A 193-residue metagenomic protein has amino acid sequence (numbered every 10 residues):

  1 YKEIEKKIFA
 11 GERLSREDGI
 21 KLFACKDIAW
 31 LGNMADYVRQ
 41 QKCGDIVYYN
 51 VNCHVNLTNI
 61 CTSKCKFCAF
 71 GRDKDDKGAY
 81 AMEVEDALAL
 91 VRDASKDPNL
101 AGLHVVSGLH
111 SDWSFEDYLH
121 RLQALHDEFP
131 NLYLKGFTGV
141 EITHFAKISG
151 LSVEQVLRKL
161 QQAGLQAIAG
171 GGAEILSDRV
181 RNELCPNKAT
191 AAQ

Functional and structural regions predicted by a protein language model:
Y1-A29, L88-A89, S95-K96: Auxiliary Fe-S-binding modules of radical SAM enzymes
E5-I8, F23, G32-A35, R39 (+3 more regions): A generic alpha-helix structural signal
K6-A10, A24, Y37-G44, F70 (+4 more regions): Generic secondary-structure signature for well-ordered alpha-helical cores
F9, E17-D18, G44, N50 (+2 more regions): Residue-level signal for pocket-adjacent positions within structured domains
G19, D27, H54, I60-T62 (+3 more regions): Short capping/connector residues at structural and topological boundaries
G19-F23, C53-H54, S107-S111, E141: Conserved short loop/turn motifs at secondary-structure junctions
G32-K74, A79-V106: N-terminal pre-triad scaffold of radical SAM enzymes
R72-Q193: Conserved Radical SAM active-site core
